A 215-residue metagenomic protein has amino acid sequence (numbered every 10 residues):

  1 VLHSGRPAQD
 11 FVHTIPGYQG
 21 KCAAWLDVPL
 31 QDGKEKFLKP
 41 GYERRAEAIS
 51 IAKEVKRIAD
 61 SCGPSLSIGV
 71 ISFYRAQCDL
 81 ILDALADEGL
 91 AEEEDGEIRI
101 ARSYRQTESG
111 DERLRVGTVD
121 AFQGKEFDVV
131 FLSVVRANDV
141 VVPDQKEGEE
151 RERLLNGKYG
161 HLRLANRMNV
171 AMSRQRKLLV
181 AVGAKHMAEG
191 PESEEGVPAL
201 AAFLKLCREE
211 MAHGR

Functional and structural regions predicted by a protein language model:
H3-A86, E97: Conserved helicase/translocase motor-coupling segment
G20-A23, D111-E112, E126-V129, Q175-L178: Short glycine-/polar-rich loops that comprise or flank the Walker A/P-loop and associated switch/sensor motifs
A24-L26, G117, F131, V180-V182: Hydrophobic/aromatic beta-strand patches that form the interior of the parallel beta-sheet core in alpha/beta enzyme
A48-A52, C78, V116, H161-M172: Amphipathic alpha-helical transducer elements in NTP-driven molecular machines
I71, F131-S133, M172, V180: Structural motif
R75-C78, A121-Q123, R136-V140, K177 (+1 more regions): Conserved nucleotide-binding/hydrolysis micro-motifs of P-loop NTPases
G96-V130, A137: Conserved motor-coupling elements within RecA-like helicase/translocase cores
V142-R215: Helicase C-terminal subdomain and adjacent C-terminal extension
